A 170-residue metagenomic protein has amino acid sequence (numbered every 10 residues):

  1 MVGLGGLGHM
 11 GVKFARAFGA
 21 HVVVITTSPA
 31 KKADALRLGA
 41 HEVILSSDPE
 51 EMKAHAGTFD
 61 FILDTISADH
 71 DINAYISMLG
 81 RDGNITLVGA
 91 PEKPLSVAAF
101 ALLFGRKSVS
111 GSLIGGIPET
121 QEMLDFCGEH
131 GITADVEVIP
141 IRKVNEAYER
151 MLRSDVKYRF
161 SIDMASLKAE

Functional and structural regions predicted by a protein language model:
M1-L4, R16-A74: Adenosine-nucleotide cofactor-binding segment
G3-L7, A90: Glycine-rich Rossmann-fold phosphate-binding loop(s) that bind the pyrophosphate of adenine dinucleotide cofactors
H9-A17: Surface-exposed amphipathic alpha-helices with a cationic face
A17, I117-E170: C-terminal hydrophobic helical "lid"/dimerization subdomain of Rossmann-like NAD(P)H-dependent oxidoreductases
S28-P29, P91, G115: Residues in the short beta-alpha loop(s) of Rossmann-like NAD(P)-binding domains
I66-S67, G89-A90, S166: Short glycine-/small-residue-rich Rossmann-like dinucleotide-binding loops
L79-R81: Helix-to-beta-strand junctions that scaffold the AdoMet/dcAdoMet cofactor pocket in Class I SAM-dependent enzymes
N84-T86, S96-E137: Rossmann-fold dehydrogenase core element
